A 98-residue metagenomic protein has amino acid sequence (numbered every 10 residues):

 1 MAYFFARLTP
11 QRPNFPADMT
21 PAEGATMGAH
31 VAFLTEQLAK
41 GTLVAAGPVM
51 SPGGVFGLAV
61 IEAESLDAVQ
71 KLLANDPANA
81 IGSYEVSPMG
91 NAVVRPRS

Functional and structural regions predicted by a protein language model:
M1-S98: Conserved, structured core segments of small domains
